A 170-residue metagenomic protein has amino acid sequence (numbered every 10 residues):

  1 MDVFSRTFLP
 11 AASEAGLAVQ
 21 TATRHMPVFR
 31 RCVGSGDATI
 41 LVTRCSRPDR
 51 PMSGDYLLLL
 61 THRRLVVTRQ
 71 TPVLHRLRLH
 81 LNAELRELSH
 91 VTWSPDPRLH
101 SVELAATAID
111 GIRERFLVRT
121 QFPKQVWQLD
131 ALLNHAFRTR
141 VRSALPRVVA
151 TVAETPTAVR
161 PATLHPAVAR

Functional and structural regions predicted by a protein language model:
M1-L59: Anionic N-terminal interaction surfaces
V3, T7, L74-R170: Acidic, Ser/Thr- and proline-rich intrinsically disordered linker/docking segments of eukaryotic scaffolds
S13, L17, T23-H25, D49 (+4 more regions): Generic preference for well-ordered secondary structure
D49-H75: Conserved beta-hairpin
